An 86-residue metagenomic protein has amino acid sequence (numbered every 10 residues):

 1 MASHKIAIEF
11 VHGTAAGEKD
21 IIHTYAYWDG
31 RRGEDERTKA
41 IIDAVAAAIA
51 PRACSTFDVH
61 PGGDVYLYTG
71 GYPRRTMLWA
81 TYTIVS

Functional and structural regions predicted by a protein language model:
H4-H12: A short beta-strand micro-motif
I8, Y25-W28, F57-D58, Y66: N-terminal start and proteolytic maturation junction detector
G13-E18: Short, cysteine-centered beta-strand-loop-beta hairpins and adjacent loop/turn segments enriched in charged/polar
K19-D35: A short, exposed loop/beta-hairpin motif centered on an aromatic-Gly-Thr core
T38-A46, A50: Residue-level detector of alpha-helical secondary structure
A47, P51-S86: Short, mixed-charge low-complexity intrinsically disordered segments
